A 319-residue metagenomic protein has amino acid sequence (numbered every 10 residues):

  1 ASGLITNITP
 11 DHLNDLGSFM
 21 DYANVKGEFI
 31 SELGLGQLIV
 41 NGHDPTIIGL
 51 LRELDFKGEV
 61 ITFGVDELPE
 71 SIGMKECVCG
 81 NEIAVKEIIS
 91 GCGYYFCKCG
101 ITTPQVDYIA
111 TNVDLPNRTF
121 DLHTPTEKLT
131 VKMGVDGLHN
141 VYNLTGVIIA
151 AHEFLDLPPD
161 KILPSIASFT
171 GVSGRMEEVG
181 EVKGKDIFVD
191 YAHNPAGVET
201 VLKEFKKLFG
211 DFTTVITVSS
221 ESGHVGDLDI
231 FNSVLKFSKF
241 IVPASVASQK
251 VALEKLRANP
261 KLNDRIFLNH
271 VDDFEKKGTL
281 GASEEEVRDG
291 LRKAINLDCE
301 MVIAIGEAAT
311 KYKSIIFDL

Functional and structural regions predicted by a protein language model:
A1-G80, V85, P195-V198: Flexible active-site lid/hinge loop adjacent to a nucleotide/diphosphate and Mg2+-phosphate binding pocket
L4-I5, V40, I61-G64, Q105 (+5 more regions): Structural signal for conserved beta-strand scaffold positions within catalytic alpha/beta enzyme cores
T6, Y22, I39, A110 (+4 more regions): Residue-level signal for inorganic ion chemistry
V65-P116, G134: Cys/His-rich short segments
M74-C77, I89-T102, T126, I149-G174 (+1 more regions): ATP-dependent carboxylate-amine ligase
N112-K128: Acidic-glycine-rich active-site phosphate/pyrophosphate-binding loop
V131-D136, K185-V189: Short pre-catalytic strand/loop immediately N-terminal to key active-site residues, enriched for Gly-Thr
V135-G146, V172-M176: Short glycine/threonine-rich catalytic loop with a Thr-x-Gly-x-Asp
